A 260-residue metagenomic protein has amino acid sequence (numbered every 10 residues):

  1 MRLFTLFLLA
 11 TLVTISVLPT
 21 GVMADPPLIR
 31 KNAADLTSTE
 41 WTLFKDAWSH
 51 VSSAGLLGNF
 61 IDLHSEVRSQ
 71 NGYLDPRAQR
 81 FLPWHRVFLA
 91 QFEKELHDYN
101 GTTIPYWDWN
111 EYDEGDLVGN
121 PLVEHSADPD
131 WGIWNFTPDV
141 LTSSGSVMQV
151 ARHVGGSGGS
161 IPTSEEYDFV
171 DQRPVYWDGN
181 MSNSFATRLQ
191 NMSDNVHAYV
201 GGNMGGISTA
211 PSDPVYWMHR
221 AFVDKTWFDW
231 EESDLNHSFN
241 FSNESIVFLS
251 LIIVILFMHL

Functional and structural regions predicted by a protein language model:
M1-A24: Fungal secretory targeting signals
G21-L260: C-terminal accessory segments of proteins
